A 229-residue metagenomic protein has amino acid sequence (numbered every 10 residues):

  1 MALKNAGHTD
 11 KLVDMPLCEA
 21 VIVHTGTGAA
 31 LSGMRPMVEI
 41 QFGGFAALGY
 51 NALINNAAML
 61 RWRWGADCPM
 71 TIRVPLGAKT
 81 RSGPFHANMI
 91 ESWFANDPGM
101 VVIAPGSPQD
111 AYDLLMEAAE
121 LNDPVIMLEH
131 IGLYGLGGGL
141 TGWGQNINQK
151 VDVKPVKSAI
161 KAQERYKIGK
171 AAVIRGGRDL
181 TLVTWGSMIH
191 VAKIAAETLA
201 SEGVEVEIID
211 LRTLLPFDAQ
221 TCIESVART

Functional and structural regions predicted by a protein language model:
M1-I147: Thiamine diphosphate
N96-T229: Flexible, low-complexity linker and terminal segments
